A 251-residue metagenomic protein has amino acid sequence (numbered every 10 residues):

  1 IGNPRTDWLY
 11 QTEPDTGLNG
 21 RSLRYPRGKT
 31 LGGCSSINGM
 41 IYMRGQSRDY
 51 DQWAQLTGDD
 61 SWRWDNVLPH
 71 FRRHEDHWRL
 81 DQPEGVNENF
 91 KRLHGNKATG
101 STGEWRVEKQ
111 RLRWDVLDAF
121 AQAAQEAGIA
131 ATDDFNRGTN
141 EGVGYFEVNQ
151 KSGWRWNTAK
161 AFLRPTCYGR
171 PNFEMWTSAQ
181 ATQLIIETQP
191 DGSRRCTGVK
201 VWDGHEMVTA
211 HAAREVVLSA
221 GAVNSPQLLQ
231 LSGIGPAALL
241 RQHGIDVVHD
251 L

Functional and structural regions predicted by a protein language model:
I1-L251: N-terminal redox-cofactor-binding region of secreted/periplasmic oxidoreductases
